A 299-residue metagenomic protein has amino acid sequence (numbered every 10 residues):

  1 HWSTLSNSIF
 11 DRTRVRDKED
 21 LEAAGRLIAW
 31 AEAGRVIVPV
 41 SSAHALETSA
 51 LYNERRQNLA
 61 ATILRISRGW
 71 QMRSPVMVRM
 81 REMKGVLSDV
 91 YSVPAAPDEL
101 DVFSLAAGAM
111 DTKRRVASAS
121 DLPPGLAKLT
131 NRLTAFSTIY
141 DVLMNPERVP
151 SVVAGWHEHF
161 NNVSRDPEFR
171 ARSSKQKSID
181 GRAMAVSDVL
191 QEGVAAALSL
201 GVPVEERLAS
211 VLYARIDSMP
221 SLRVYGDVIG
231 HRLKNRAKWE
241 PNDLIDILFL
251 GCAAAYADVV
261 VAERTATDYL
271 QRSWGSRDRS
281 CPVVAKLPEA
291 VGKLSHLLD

Functional and structural regions predicted by a protein language model:
H1-E19, V152-V163, F169, R215-R223: Metal-dependent nucleic-acid phosphoesterase active-site entry motif
W2, S6-S8, L21-A24, S42-L46 (+1 more regions): Conserved glycosyltransferase catalytic-site signature
L5-R16, A43-L59, Y91-S92, R172-L198 (+1 more regions): A short secondary-structure junction motif
V15, E22-A107, V284, P288 (+1 more regions): Extended charged low-complexity segments that act as oligomerization/scaffolding linkers
V15, E32, V36, V40 (+4 more regions): Conserved aromatic-histidine-acidic binding/catalytic patches
N53, M219-D299: Long, positively charged, glycine-interspersed low-complexity recognition regions
R65-A195: Non-catalytic, alpha-helical, charged scaffold/linker segments that couple or flank catalytic or architectural cores
R165-I245: Long, positively charged binding patches that form subdomain-scale interaction surfaces for polyanionic ligands
